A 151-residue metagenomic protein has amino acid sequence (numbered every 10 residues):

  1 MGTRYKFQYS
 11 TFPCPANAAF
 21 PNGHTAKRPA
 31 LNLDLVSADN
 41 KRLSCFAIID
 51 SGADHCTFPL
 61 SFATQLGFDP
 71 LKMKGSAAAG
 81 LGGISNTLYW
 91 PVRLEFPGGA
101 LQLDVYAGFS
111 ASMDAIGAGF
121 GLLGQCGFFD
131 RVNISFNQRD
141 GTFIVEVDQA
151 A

Functional and structural regions predicted by a protein language model:
M1-A151: Pepsin/retropepsin-fold aspartyl endopeptidases
